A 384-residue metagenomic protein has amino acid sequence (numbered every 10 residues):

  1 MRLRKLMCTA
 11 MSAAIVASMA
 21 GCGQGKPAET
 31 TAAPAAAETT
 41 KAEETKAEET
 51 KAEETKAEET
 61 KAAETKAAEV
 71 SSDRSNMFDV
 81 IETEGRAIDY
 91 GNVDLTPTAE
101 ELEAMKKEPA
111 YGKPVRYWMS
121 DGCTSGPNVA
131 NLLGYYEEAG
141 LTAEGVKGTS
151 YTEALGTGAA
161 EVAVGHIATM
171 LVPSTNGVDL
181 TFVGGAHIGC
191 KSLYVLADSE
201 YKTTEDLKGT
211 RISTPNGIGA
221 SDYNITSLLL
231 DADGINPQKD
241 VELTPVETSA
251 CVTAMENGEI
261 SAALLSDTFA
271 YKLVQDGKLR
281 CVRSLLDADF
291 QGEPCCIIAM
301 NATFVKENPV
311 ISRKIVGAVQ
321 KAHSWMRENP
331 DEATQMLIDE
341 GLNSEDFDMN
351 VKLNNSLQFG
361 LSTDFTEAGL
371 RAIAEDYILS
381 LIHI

Functional and structural regions predicted by a protein language model:
M1-A10: Bacterial Sec-dependent N-terminal signal peptides
M11, I15-M19: Hydrophobic core
C22-T31: Bacterial lipoprotein signal-peptidase II cleavage site
A33, V70-P245, S261-D267, K278-L285 (+1 more regions): Short, glycine-/small- and polar/acidic-enriched structural segments that line small-molecule recognition paths
T40-K66: Long, intrinsically disordered low-complexity tandem-repeat segments
I167-T169, T244, A250-I338: Pocket-lining segment of extracytoplasmic ligand-binding domains
K306-S380: Secondary-structure end/capping motifs
I382-I384: Conserved small/polar residues in nucleotide/adenosyl-binding loops
